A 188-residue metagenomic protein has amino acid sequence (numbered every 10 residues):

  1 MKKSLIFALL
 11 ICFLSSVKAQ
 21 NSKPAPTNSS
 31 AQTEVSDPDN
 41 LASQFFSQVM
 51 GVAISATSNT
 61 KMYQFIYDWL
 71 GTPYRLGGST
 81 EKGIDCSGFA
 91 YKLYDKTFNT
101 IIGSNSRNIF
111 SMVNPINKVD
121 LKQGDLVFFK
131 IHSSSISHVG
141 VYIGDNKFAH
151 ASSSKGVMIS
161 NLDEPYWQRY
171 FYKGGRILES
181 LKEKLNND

Functional and structural regions predicted by a protein language model:
M1-S4, Q20: Positively charged n-region of N-terminal signal peptides that target proteins for export
S4-F13: Sec-dependent N-terminal signal peptides
S15-A19: Sec/Tat signal peptide C-region and signal peptidase I cleavage site
Q20-N40, S47-G51, I116, I136 (+1 more regions): Aromatic- and glycine-rich peptidoglycan recognition patches
V49-V52, T72-Q123: Catalytic cysteine-centered active-site loop
G124-L126, N146: Structural motif
